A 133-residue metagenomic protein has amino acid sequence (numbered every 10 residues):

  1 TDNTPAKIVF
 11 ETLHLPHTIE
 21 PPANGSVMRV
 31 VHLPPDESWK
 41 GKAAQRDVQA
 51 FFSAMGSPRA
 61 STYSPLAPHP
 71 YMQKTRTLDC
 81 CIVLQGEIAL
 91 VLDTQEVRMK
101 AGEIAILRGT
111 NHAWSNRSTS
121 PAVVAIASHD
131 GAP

Functional and structural regions predicted by a protein language model:
T1-P34: Short, well-structured hydrophobic secondary-structure segments
T18-I19, P70-Y71, Q95, W114-S115: Short, flexible, glycine/charge-rich loop motifs used to bind or transfer phosphoryl groups or to couple energy/partner
G25-S26, E96-A101, G109-G131: Ligand-binding loop in jelly-roll beta-barrel domains
V27-T75, R108-N111: Conserved short histidine dyad/triad with adjacent acidic residue
A67, Q73-K100: A short beta-strand-loop-beta hairpin characteristic of the jelly-roll/cupin
